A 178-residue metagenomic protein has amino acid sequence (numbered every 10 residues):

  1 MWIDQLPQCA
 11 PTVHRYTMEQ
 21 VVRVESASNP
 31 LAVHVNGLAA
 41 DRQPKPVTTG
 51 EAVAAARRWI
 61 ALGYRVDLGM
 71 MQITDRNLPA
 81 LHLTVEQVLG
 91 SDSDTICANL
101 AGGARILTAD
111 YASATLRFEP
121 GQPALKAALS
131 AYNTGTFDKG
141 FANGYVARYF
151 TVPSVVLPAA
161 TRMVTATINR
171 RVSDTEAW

Functional and structural regions predicted by a protein language model:
M1-T17, A27-P30, K45-D67, R76-W178: Non-catalytic cell-wall polysaccharide-engagement segments
Q20, G69-Q72: Structural recognition of the beta-strand scaffold that forms the well-ordered cores of secreted hydrolase catalytic
V24: Short, conserved "active-site rim" segments that organize catalytic pockets and cofactor/ligand binding
A32-H34: Short, solvent-exposed loop/turn and secondary-structure capping segments
N36-G37, V88: Short, surface-exposed, charged loop/turn segments at secondary-structure junctions
D41-R42: Eukaryotic N-terminal accessory cofactor-binding modules
